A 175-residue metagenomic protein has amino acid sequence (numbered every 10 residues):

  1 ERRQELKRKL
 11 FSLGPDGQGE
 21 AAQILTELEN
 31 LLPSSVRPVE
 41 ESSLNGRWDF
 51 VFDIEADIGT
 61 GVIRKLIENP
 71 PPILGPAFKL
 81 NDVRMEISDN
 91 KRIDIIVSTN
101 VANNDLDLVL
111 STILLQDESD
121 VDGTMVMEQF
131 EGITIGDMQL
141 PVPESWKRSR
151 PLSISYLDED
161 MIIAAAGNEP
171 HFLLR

Functional and structural regions predicted by a protein language model:
E1-R175: Soluble ligand-binding/transfer domains with enclosed cavities or grooves
